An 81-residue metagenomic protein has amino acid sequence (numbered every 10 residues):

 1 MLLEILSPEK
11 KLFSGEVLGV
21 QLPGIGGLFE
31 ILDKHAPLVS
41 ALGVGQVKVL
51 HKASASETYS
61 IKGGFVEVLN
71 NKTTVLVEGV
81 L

Functional and structural regions predicted by a protein language model:
L2-L81: Compact, glycine-rich, soluble single-domain proteins
